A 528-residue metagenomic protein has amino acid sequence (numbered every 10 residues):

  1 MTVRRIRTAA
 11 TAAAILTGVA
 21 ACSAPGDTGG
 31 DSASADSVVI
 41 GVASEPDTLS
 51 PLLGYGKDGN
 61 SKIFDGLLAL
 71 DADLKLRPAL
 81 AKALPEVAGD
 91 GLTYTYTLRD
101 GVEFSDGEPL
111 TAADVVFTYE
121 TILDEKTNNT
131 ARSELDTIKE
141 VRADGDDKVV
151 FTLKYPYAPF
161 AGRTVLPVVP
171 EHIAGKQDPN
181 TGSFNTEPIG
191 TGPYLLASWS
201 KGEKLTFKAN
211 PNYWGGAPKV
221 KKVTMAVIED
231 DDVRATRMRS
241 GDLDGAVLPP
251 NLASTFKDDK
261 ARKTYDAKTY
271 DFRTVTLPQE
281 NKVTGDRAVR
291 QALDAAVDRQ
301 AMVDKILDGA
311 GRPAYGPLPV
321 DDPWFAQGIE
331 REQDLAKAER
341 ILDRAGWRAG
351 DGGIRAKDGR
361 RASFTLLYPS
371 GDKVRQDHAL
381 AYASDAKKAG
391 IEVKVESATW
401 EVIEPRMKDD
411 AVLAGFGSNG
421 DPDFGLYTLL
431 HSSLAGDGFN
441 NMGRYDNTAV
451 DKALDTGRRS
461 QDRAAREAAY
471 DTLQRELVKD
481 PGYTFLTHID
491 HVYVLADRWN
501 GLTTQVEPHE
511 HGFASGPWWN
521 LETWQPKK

Functional and structural regions predicted by a protein language model:
G18-A21: C-terminal motif of bacterial Sec signal peptides marking the signal peptidase cleavage site
A33, S200, V297-A326, V374-A383 (+1 more regions): Detector for C-terminal structural segments
G41-G89, E120, I189: N-terminal lobe/hinge region of extracytoplasmic solute-binding protein
A83-N128, V150, V283-G285: Aromatic- and charge-enriched surface segment that lines or borders ligand/interaction sites
T97, R132-G175, S198: Surface-exposed binding/hinge segments that line and control ligand-binding clefts or catalytic entry sites
V165-P218, K222, L335, R340 (+1 more regions): Gly/Pro-rich hinge or "lid" segments in bacterial periplasmic/extracellular proteins
G182-N185, N210-F256, E392-K394: Ligand-site clamp/hinge motif
G285-A381, Q525-K528: Append "and occasionally in soluble cytosolic enzymes with long acidic Gly/Pro-rich linkers
